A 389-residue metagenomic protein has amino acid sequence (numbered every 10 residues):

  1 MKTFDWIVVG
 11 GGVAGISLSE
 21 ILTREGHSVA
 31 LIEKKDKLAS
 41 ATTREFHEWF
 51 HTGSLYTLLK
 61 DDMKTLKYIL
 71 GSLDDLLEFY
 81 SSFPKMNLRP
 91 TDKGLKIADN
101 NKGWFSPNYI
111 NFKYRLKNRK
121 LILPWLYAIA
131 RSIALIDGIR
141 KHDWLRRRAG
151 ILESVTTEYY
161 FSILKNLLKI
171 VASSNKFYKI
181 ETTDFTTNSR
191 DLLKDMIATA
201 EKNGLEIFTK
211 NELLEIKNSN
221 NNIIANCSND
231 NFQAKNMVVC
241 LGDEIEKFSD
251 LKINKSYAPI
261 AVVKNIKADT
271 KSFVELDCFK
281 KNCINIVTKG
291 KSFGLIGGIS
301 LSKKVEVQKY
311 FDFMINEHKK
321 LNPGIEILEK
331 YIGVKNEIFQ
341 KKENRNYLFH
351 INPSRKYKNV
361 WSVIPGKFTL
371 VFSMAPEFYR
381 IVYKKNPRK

Functional and structural regions predicted by a protein language model:
F4, M86-Y114, S154, E158-N203 (+2 more regions): Helix-loop-beta segment of a Rossmann-like dinucleotide-binding subdomain
F4-L31: N-terminal Rossmann-like FAD-binding beta1-loop-alpha1 element of flavoenzymes
R24-E45: Glycine-rich FAD pyrophosphate-binding loop
A39, A225, D230-C278, K291 (+2 more regions): Central helical "cap/lid" subdomain
E48-N166: Dinucleotide-binding Rossmann-like beta1-alpha1 core, especially the glycine-rich loop that anchors the ADP
S174-N236, C240-L241, V371-R380: Helical element adjacent to the flavin cofactor pocket in flavoenzyme catalytic cores
V287-G324: Conserved FAD/dinucleotide-binding core of flavoprotein oxidoreductases
I325-K389: C-terminal catalytic lobe of FAD-dependent flavoproteins
